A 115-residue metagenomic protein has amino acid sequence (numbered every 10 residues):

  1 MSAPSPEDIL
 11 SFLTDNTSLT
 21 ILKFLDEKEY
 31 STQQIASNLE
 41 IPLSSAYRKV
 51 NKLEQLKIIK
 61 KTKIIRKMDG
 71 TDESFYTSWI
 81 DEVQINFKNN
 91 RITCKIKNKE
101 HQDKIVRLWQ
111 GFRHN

Functional and structural regions predicted by a protein language model:
P6-T17, S31, I64-F87: Short, cationic-aromatic polyanion-contact patches
T14, K23-E27: Short, locally clustered residues in the helix-turn-helix/winged-helix DNA-binding domain
S18, L43-S44: The DNA-contacting recognition helix of HTH DNA-binding domains and analogous helical DNA-recognition elements
I21, Q34-N38, L53: A short acidic, leucine-rich amphipathic alpha-helix
K57, K63: Glycine-centered, phosphate/nucleic-acid-interacting loop/turn motifs that mediate DNA/RNA or nucleotide
D81-N115: Amphipathic alpha-helical dimerization/coiled-coil segments that flank or bridge DNA-binding/regulatory modules
